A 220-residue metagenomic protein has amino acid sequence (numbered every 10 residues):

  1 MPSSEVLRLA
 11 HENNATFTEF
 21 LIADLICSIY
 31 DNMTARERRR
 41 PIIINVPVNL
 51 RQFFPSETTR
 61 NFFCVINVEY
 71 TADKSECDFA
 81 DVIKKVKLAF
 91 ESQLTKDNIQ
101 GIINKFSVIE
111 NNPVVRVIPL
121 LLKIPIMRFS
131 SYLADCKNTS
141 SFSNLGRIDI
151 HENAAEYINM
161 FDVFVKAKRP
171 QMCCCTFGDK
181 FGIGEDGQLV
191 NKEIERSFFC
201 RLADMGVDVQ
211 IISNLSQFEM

Functional and structural regions predicted by a protein language model:
M1-T34, I183-E185, K192-E195: Acyl activation and transfer enzymes in specialized metabolism, enriched for ANL adenylate-forming modules
Y30-M220: Acyl-thioester-dependent acyl-group transfer interface
